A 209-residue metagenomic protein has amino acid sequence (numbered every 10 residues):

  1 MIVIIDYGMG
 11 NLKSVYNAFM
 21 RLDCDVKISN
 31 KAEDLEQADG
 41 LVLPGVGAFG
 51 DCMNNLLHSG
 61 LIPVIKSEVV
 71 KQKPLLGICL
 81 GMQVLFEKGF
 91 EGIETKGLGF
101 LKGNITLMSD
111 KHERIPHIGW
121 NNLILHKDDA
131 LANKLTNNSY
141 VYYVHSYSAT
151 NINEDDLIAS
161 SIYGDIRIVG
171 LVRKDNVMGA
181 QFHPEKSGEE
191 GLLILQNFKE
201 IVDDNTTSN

Functional and structural regions predicted by a protein language model:
I2-C24, E185: N-terminal beta1-alpha1 ligand-phosphate binding loop
A38: An anion/phosphate-binding loop that grips the pyrophosphate of nucleotide cofactors and donors
V42-P44: Structural motif
G47-H117: Cysteine-nucleophile active-site neighborhood
E87-G164: Pocket-forming structural segment of enzyme catalytic cores
N138, R173-V177: Beta-strand-turn-beta hairpins that frame and shape the catalytic cleft of phosphate-ester-processing enzymes
I166-R173: Short, surface-exposed beta-strand/loop micro-motifs that present aromatic residues
A180-N209: Acyltransferase
